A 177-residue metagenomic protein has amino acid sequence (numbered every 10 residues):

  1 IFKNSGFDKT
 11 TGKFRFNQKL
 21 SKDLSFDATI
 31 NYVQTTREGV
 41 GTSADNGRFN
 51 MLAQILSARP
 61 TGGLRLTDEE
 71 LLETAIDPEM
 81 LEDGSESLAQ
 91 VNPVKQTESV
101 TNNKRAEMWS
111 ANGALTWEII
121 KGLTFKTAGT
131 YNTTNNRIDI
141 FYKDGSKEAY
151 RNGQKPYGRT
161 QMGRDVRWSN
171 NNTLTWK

Functional and structural regions predicted by a protein language model:
F2, N17-M108, K126-K177: Surface-exposed loop/interface segments of Gram-negative outer-membrane beta-barrel transport/assembly proteins
F7-K13: Transmembrane beta-barrel architecture of outer membranes
R15, N112-A114, E118, T173-T175: Outer-membrane beta-barrel architecture
S21, E118-I120: Outer-membrane beta-barrel channels and translocator barrels
L123: An active-site-proximal structural segment forming one wall of the substrate-binding cleft that immediately precedes
